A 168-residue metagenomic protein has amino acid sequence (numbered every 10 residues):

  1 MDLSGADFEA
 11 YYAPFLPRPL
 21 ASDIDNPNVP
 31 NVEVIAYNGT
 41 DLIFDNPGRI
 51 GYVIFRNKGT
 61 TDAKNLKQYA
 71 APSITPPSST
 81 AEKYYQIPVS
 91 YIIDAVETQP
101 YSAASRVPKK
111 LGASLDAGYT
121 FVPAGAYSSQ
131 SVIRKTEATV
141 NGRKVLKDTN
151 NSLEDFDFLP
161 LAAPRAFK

Functional and structural regions predicted by a protein language model:
M1-K168: Intrinsically disordered, low-complexity linkers and terminal tails enriched in Ser/Thr/Pro/Gly with interspersed basic
